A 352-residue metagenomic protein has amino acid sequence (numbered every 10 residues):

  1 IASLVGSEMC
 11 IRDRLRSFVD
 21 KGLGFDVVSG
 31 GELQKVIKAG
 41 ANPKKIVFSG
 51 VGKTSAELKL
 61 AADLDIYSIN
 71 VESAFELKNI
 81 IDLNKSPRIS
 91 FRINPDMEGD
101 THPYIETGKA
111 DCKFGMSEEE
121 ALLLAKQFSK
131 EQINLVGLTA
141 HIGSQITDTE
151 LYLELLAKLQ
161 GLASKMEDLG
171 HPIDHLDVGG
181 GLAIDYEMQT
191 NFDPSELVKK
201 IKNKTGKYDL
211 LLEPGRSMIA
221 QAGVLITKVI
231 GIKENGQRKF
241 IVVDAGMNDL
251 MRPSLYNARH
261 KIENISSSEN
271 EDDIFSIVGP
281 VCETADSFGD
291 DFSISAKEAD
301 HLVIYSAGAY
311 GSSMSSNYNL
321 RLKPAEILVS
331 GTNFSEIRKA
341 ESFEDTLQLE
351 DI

Functional and structural regions predicted by a protein language model:
I1-G6, I11: Single conserved hydrophobic/aromatic residue that forms the stacking wall/gate of nucleotide- or nucleobase-binding
S7, S29, A61, F91 (+5 more regions): Conserved, mostly hydrophobic/aromatic
E8, S29-E32, T54, S73-A74 (+1 more regions): Helix N-cap/beta->alpha junction signal
R14-F48: Active-site cofactor/substrate anionic-group-binding motifs, chiefly glycine- and Lys/Arg-rich phosphate-binding loops
F18-D20, I37-P43, A62-D63, I81-S86 (+2 more regions): Acidic (Asp/Glu)-rich catalytic clusters
G22-G24, P43-V47, I66-S68, R88-R92 (+5 more regions): Structural preference for beta-strand elements that scaffold enzyme active sites
P95-I232, F288, F292-I294, N319 (+1 more regions): Active-site loop/helix belt of alpha/beta enzymes
K200, D209-I352: Charged (often Lys/Glu-rich) extended helix/loop segments that serve as interaction or gating elements
